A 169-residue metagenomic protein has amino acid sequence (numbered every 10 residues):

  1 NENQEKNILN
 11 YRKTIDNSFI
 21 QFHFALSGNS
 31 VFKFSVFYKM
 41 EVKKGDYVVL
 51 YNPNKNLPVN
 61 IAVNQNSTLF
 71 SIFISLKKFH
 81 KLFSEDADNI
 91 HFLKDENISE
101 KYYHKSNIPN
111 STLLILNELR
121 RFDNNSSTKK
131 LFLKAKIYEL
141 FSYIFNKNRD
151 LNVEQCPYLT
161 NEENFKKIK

Functional and structural regions predicted by a protein language model:
N1-H91: N-terminal regulatory/effector-sensing and dimerization cores that precede helix-turn-helix DNA-binding domains
K77-S84, N125-S126, F141-Y143: Secondary-structure boundary elements
F79-L82, D86-E96, Y102-L116: A short mid-domain helix/strand-loop element embedded in enzyme catalytic domains that forms or borders the active-site
K94-N107, D123-F132, S142-K169: Short, Lys/Arg-enriched, Trp-marked, Pro/Gly-tolerant hinge/linker segments that flank
T112-S126: A long, hydrophobic alpha-helical segment
A135: Structured soluble/peripheral alpha/beta segments that form catalytic or ligand/cofactor-binding pockets
